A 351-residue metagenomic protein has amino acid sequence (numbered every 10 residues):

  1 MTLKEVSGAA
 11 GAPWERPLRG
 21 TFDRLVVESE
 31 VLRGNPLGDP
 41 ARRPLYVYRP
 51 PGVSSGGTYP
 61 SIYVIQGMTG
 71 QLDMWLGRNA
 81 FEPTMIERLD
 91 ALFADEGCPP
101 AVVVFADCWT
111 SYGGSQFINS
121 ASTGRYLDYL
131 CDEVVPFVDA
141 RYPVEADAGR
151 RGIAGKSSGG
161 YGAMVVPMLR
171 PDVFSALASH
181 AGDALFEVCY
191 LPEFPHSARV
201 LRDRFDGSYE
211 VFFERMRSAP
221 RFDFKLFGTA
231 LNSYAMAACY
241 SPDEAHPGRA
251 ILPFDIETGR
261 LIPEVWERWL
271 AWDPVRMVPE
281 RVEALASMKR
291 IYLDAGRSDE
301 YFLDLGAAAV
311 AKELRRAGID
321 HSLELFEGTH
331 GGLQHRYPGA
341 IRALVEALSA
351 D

Functional and structural regions predicted by a protein language model:
M1-D351: Non-catalytic cap/lid and distal C-terminal segments of serine-dependent acyl enzymes
